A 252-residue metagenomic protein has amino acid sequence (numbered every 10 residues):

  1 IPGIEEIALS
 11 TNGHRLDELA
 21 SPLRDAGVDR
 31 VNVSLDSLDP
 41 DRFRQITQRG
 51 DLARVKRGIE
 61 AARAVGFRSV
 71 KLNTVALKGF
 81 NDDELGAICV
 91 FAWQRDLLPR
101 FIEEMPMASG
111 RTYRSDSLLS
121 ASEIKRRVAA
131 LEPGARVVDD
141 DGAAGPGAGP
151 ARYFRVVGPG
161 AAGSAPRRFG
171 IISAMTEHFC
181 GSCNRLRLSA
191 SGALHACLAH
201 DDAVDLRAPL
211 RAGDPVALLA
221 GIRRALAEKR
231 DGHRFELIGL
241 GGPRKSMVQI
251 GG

Functional and structural regions predicted by a protein language model:
I1-I102: Radical SAM/AdoMet-radical enzyme domain recognition
V90-Q94, R100-G252: Auxiliary Fe-S-binding modules of radical SAM enzymes
